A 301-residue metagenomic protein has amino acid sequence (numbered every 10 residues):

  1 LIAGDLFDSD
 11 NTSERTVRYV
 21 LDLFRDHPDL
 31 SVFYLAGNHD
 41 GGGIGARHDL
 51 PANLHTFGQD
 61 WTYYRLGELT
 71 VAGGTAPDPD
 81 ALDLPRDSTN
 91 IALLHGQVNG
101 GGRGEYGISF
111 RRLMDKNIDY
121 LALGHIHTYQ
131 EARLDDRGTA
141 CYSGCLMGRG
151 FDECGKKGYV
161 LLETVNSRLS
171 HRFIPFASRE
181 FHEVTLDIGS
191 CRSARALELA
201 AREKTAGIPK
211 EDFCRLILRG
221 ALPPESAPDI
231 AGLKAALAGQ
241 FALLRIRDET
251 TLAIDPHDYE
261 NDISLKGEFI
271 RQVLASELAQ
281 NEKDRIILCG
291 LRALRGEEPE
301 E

Functional and structural regions predicted by a protein language model:
L1-Y63: Core catalytic region of metal-dependent phosphoesterases/phosphodiesterases, especially metallo-beta-lactamase-like
D5, V20, G37, V71 (+5 more regions): Divalent metal-coordination and catalytic microenvironments
L6-F7, H39-G41, P77, Q97 (+2 more regions): Catalytic metal-binding/acid-base residues of hydrolase active sites
V17, D78-D119, I126-E131: Active-site-proximal segments of metal-dependent phosphoesterases and phosphodiesterases across multiple
Y19-D29, S109-N117, A236: Catalytic-core regions built around general acid/base machinery
E68-P77, N90-Q97, T139-G144: Active-site-proximal beta-strand elements of phosphoester/diester hydrolases
G104-R168: Conserved beta-sheet core of the metallophosphoesterase superfamily
N166-E301: Accessory, non-catalytic peripheral segments of nucleic-acid enzymes
